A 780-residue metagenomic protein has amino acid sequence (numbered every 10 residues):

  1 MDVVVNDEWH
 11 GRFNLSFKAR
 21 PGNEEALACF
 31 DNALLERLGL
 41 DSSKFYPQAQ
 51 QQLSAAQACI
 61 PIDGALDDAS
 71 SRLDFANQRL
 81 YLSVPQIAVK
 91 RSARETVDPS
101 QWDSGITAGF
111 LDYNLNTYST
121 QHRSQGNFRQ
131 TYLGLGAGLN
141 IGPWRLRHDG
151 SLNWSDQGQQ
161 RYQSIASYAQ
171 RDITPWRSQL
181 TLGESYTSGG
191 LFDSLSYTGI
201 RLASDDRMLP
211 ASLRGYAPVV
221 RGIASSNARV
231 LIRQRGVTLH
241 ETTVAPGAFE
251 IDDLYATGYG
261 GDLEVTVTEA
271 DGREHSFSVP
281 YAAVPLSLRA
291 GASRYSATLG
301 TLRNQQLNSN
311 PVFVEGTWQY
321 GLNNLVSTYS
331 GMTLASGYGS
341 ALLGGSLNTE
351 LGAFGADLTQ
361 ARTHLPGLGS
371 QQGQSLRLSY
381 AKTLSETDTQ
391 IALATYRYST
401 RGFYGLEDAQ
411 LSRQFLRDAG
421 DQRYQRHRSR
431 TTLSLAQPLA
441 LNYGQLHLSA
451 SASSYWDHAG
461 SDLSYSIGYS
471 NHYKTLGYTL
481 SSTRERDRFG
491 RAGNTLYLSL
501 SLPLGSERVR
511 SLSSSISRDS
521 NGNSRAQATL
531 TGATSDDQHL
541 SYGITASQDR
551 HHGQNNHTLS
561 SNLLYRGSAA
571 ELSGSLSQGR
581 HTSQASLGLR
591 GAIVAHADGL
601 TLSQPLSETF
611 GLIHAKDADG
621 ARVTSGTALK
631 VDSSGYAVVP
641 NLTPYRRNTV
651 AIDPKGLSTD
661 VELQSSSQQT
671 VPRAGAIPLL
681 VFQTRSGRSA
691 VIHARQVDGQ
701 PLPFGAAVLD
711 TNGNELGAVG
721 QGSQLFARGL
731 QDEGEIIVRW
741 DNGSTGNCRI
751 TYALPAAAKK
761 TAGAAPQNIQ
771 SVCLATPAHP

Functional and structural regions predicted by a protein language model:
M1-Y216, S520-V594: Post-signal-peptide, soluble extracytosolic/periplasmic N-terminal scaffold domains of envelope/secretory systems
V3, V220-G222, G611-A615, R688-V697: A short, amphipathic beta-strand motif
V5-F17, D617-T627, D698-N712: Short, ordered, surface-exposed loop/turn motifs in non-cytosolic proteins
N14, A628-Y636, G713-G722: Short, acidic Ser/Thr/Gly-rich low-complexity loop/linker segments typical of extracellular and cell-surface proteins
P21-F30, L254-G260, Y636-E662, A674 (+1 more regions): Short Pro-Gly-centered beta-turn/loop motif in secreted/extracellular proteins
A88, T117-Q121, P143, L152-D156 (+20 more regions): Transmembrane beta-strands of outer-membrane beta-barrel pores
Q101-S104, R129-G142, Q163-P175, N310-M332 (+11 more regions): Feature captures outer-membrane beta-barrel proteins of Gram-negative bacteria and organelles
L111-L115, H148, L180-L182, Y295-L299 (+8 more regions): Membrane-embedded beta-strand positions of outer-membrane beta-barrel proteins
